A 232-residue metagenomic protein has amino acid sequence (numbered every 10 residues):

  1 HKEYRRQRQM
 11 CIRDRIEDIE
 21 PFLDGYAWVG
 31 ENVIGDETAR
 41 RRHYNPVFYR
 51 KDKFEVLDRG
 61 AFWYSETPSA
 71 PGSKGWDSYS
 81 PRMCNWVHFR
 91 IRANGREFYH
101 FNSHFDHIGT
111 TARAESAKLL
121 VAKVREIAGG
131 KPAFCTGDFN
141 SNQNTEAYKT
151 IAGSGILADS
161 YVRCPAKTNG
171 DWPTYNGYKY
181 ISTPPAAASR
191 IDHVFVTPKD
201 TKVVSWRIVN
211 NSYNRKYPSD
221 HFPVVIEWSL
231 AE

Functional and structural regions predicted by a protein language model:
H1-I12: Single conserved hydrophobic/aromatic residue that forms the stacking wall/gate of nucleotide- or nucleobase-binding
Q9, G30-N32, F134-D138, D159-V162: Active-site neighborhood of phospho(di)ester-bond hydrolases with catalytic His/Asp-centered motifs
R13-E97, I208: Structured beta-strand-rich core segments of catalytic domains in phosphoester-bond hydrolases
R15, I19, Y44, R113-L120 (+1 more regions): Stable alpha-helical elements in mature extracytoplasmic
L23-W28, N94-Y99, G129-A133, G155-A158: Loop/turn elements at helix/coil->beta-strand transitions in domains of secreted/extracellular proteins
K53, T111, E115, R125-A133 (+1 more regions): Metal-dependent phosphoester-hydrolase catalytic domains
Y79-P81, R90-A114, K118, I127: Metal-dependent phosphoester/phosphodiester hydrolase catalytic core
S103-F105, G137-F139, F222: Active-site metal-binding loops of divalent metal-dependent hydrolases
